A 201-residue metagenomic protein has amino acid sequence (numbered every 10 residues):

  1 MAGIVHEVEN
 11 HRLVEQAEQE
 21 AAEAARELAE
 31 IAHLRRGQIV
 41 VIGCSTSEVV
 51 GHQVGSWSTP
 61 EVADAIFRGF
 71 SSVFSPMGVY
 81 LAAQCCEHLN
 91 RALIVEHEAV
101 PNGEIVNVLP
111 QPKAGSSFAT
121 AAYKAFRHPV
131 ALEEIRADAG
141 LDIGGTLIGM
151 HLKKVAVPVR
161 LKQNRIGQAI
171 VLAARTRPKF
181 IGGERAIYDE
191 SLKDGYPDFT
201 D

Functional and structural regions predicted by a protein language model:
M1-V40, V62-V73: N-terminal glycine-/serine-/threonine-rich phosphate-binding loop
R26, E30-H33, S71-S75, V79 (+2 more regions): Generic secondary-structure signature for well-ordered alpha-helical cores
A32-L34, A114-G115, R160-R165: Solvent-exposed alpha-helices and their adjacent loops that cap or buttress functional pockets in soluble metabolic
I42-S47, Q84: Glycine-rich beta-strand-to-loop/alpha-helix junction loops that act as flexible
V49-G51: Short, solvent-exposed loop/turn segments at secondary-structure junctions
V54-P60: Short glycine-enriched, charge-decorated loop/helix-capping segments at active-site entrances that position
M77-A139, G144: Ligand-binding beta-strand-loop-alpha-helix segment within the catalytic cores of soluble metabolic enzymes
T120, K124, A131-D201: Glycine-rich, aromatic-bearing surface loops/beta-hairpins
